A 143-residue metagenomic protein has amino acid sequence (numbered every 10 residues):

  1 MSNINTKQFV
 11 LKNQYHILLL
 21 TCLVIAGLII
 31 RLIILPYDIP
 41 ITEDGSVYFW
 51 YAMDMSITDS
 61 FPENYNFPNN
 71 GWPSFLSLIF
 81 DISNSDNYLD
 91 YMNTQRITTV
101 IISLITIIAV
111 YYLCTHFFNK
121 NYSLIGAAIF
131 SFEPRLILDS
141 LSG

Functional and structural regions predicted by a protein language model:
M1-N13: Membrane-interfacial, low-structure loops and terminal tails that flank and connect transmembrane helices in multi-pass
Y15-T42: Transmembrane signal-anchor helices characteristic of membrane glycosylation enzymes that use polyprenol
V24-L28, I97-V100, L124, A128-F132: Residue-level signature of the transmembrane alpha-helical core of multi-pass small-molecule transporters
I25, N93, I97-F118: Transmembrane-helix motifs of polytopic, lipid-linked glycan transferases
Y37-W50, P62-I79, S85-N93: Extracytoplasmic catalytic/substrate-binding loops of multi-pass membrane glycan-assembly enzymes
T42-E43, P68, R135, L141-G143: Short acidic/glycine- and proline-prone juxtamembrane loop motifs at membrane-interface regions of multi-pass membrane
M53, L76, F80, I107-T115: Hydrophobic transmembrane alpha-helices
V110-E133: Transmembrane-helix signature of polytopic, membrane-embedded enzymes that assemble or transfer cell-envelope glycans
